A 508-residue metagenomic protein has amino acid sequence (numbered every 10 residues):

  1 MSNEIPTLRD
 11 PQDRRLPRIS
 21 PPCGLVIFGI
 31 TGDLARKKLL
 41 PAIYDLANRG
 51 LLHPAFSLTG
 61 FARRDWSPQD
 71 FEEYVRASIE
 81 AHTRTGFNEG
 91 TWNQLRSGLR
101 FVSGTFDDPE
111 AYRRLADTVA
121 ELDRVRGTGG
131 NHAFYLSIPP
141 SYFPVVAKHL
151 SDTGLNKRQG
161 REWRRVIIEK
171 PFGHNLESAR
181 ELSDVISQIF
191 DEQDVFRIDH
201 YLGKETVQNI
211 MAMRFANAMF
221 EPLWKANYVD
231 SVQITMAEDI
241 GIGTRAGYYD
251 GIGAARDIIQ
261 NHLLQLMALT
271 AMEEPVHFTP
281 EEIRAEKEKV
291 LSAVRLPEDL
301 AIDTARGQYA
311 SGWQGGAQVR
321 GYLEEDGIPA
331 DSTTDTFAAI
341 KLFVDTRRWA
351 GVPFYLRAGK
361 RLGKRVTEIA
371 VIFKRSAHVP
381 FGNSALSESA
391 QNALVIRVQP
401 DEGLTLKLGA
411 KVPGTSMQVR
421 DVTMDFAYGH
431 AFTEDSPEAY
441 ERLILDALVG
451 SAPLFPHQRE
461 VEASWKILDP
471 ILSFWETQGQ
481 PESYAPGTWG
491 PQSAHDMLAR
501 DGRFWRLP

Functional and structural regions predicted by a protein language model:
M1-I168, F172-P508: Secretory/organelle targeting and membrane-embedding segments
